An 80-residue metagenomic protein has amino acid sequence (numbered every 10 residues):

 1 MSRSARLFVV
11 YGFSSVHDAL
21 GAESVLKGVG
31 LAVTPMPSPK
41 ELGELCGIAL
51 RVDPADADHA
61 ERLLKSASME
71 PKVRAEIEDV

Functional and structural regions predicted by a protein language model:
M1-S2, P71: Short, charge-rich amphipathic segments
S2-A5, L42: Solvent-exposed alpha-helices and their adjacent loops that cap or buttress functional pockets in soluble metabolic
R6-F8, A75: Short helix-onset patch at the extreme N-terminus, typifying the N->h transition of secretory signal peptides
V10-E61: Amphipathic, hydrophobic secondary-structure cores in small proteins
V52-V80: C-terminal structural segments of small proteins and small subunits
